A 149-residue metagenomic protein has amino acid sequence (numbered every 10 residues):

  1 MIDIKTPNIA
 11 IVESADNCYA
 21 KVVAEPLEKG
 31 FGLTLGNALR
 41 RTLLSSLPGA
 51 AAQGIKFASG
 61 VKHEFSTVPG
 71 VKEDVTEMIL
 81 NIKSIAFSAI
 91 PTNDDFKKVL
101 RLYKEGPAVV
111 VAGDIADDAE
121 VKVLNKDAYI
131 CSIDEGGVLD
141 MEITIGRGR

Functional and structural regions predicted by a protein language model:
M1-R149: Protein-protein interaction/assembly regions in multi-subunit complexes
